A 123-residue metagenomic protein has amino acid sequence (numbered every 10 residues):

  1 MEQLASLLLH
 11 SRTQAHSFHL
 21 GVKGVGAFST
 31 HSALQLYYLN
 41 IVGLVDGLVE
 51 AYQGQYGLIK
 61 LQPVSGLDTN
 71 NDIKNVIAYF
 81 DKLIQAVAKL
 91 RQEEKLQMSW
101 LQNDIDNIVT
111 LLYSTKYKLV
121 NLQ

Functional and structural regions predicted by a protein language model:
M1-S11, T69-V76: Disorder-to-helix initiation segments
L4-V22, L48-A51, L83-L90, L112-V120: Long, well-ordered alpha-helical segments
S11-L36, L58, E93-M98: Helix-loop segments that flank and shape redox-cofactor active sites
S29-K60: Conserved alpha-helical segments that form or flank metal/cofactor-binding pockets of metalloenzymes
V64-L119: Acidic/histidine-rich alpha-helical segments that form the ligand environment of transition-metal centers
Q123: His/Asp/Glu-rich acidic catalytic environments and adjacent acidic regulatory segments
